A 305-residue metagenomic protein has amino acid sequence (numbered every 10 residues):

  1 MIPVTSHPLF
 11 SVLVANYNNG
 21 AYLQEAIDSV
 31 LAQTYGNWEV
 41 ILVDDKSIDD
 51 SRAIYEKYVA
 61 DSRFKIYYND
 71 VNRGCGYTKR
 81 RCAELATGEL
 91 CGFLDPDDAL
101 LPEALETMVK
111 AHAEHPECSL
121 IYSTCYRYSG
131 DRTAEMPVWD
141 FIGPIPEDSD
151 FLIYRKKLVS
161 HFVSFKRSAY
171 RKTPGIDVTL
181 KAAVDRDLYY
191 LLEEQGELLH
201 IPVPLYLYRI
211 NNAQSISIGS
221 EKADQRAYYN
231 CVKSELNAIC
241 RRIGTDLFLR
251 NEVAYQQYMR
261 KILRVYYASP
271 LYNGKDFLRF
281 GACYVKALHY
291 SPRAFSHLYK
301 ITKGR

Functional and structural regions predicted by a protein language model:
M1-S29: N-proximal low-complexity "stem/linker" segments adjacent to membrane-targeting elements
I2-V4, D187, L207-R305: C-terminal subregions of glycosyltransferases and related glycan-biosynthesis enzymes
H7-F10, L31-L42, D50, S62-K65: Short loop->beta transition adjacent to catalytic acidic/histidine clusters or analogous donor-positioning motifs
S29, G36, D44-A53, V71 (+1 more regions): A conserved acidic beta->alpha catalytic loop
N69-A86: Glycine-rich, basic loop-to-helix element that forms the pyrophosphate-binding segment of sugar-nucleotide handling
C91: Short aromatic/hydrophobic "clamp" motif used to bind/position activated sugar donors
E103-M136: Conserved donor NDP-sugar-binding/catalytic core segment of glycosyltransferases
F141-Y229: Conserved nucleotide-sugar donor-binding catalytic segment
